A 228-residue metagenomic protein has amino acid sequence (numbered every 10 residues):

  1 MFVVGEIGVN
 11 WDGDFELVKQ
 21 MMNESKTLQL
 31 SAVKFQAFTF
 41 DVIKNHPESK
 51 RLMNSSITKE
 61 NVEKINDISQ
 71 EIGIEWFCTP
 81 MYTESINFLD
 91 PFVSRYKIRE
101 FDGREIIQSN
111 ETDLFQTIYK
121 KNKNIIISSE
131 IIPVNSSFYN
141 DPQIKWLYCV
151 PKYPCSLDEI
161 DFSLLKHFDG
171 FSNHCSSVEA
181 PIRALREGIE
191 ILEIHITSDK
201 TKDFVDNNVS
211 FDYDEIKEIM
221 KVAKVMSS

Functional and structural regions predicted by a protein language model:
M1-S228: Catalytic cores and adjacent flexible loops of soluble metabolic enzymes that perform enolate/carbanion chemistry on
